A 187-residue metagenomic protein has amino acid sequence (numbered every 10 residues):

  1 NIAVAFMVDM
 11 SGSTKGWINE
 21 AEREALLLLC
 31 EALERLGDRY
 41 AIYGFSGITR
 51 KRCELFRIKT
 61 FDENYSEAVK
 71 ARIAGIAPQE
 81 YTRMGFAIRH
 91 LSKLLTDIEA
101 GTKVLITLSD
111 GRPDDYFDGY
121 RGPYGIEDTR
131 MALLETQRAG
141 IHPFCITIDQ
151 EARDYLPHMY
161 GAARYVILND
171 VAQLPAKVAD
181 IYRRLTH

Functional and structural regions predicted by a protein language model:
N1-H187: Acidic, glycine-rich A-domain
